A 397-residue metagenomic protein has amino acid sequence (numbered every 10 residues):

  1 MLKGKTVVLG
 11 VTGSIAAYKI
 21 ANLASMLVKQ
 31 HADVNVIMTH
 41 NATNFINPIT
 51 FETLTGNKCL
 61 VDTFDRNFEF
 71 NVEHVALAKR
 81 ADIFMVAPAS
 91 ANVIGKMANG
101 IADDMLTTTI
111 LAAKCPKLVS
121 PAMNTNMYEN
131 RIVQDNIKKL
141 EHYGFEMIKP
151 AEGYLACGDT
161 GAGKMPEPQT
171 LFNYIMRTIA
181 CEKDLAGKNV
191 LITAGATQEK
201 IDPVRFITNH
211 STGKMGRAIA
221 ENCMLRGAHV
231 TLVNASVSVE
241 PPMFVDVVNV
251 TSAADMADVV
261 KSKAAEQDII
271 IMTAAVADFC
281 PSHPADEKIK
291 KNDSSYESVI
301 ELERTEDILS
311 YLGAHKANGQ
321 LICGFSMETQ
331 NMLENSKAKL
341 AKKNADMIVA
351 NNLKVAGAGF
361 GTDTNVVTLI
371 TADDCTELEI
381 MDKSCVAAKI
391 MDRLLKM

Functional and structural regions predicted by a protein language model:
M1-L118, N124-G213, R217-M397: A cross-family phosphate/adenosyl-ligand binding-site feature
